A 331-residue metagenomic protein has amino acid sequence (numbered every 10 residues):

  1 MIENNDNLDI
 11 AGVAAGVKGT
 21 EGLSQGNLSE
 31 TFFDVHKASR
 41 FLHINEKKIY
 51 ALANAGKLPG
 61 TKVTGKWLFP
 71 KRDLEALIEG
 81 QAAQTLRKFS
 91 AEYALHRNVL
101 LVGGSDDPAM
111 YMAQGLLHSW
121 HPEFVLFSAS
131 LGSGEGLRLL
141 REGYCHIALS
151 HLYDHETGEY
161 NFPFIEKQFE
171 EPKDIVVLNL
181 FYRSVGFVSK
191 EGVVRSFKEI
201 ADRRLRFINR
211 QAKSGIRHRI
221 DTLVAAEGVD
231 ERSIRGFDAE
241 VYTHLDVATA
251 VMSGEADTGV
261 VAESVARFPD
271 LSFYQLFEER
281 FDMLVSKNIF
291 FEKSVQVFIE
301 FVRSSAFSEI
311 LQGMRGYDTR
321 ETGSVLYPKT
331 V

Functional and structural regions predicted by a protein language model:
M1-E135, R141-Y144, E170-D174, A225 (+1 more regions): N-terminal hydrophobic or amphipathic helices and topogenic motifs
T31, P172-S184, R267-E300, E321-L326: Periplasmic-binding protein-like
H96-D106, F197-I220: Short loop->beta-strand "edge-of-pocket" segments that line small-molecule binding or catalytic clefts across diverse
Q114-H121, K198, N209-A239: Ligand-binding cleft/hinge of the Venus flytrap
V125-L131, E231-H244: Short beta-strand-to-loop elements that line the ligand-binding cleft of bilobed periplasmic-binding protein-like
G136-R183, S272: Short beta-strand-centered segments that line the small-molecule binding cleft or hinge of alpha/beta clamshell
L152-I165, A248-F277: A ligand-binding cleft/hinge motif common to bilobed small-molecule-binding domains
L180, S184, V188-F207: Flexible hinge/capping segments at coil-to-helix
